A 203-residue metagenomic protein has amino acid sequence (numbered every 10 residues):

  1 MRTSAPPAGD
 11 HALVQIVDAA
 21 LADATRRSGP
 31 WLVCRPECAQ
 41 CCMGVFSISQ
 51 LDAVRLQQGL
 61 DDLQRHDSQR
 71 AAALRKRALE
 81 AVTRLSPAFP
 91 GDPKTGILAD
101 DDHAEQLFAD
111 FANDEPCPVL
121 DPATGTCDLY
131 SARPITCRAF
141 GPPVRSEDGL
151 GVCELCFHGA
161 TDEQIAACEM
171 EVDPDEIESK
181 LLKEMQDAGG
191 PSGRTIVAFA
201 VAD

Functional and structural regions predicted by a protein language model:
M1-D203: Short loop/turn segments that flank or connect secondary-structure elements
